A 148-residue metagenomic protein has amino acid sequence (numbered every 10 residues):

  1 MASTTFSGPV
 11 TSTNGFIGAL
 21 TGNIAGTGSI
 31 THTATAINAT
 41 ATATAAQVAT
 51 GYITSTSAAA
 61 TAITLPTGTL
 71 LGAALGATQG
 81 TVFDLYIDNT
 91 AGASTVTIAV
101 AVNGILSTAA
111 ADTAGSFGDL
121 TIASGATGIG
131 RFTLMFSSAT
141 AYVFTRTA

Functional and structural regions predicted by a protein language model:
M1-T11, I17, T21: C-terminal trimerization/auto-chaperone modules of long, extracellular attachment fibers and adhesins
S3, T40, Y52, D119-T121: Short, well-ordered helical secondary-structure segments
S3, T78-G80, S124-T127: Short solvent-exposed loop/turn micro-motifs enriched in small/polar/acidic residues
F6-P9, T127, R146: Intrinsically disordered, low-complexity linear regions
G15, A19-D112, F136-A148: Exposed extracellular interaction/assembly regions and N-terminal maturation sites
T50-Y52, A123-F136: Extracellular disulfide-bonded cysteine-rich modules/repeats
G72-A74, F117-I122: Beta-strand-rich interaction surfaces with strong enrichment in secreted/lumenal proteins
Y86, I122-A123: Short Gly/Pro-enriched turn/cap motifs at secondary-structure boundaries
